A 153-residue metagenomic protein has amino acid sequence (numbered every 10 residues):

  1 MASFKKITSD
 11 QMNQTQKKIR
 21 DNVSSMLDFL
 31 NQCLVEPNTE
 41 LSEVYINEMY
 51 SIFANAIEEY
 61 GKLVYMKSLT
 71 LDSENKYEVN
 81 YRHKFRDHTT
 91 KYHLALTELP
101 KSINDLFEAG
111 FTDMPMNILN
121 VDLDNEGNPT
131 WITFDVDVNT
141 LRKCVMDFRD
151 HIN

Functional and structural regions predicted by a protein language model:
M1-N153: Terminal alpha-helical segments
